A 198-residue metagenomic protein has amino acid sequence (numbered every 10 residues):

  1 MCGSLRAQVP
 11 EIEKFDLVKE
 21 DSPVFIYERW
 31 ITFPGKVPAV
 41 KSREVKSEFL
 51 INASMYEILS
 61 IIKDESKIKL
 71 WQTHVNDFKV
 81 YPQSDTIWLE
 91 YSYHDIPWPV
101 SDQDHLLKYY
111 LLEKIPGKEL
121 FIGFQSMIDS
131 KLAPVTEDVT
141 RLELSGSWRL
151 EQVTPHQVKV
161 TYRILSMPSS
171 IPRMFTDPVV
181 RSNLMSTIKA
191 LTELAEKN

Functional and structural regions predicted by a protein language model:
G3-A7: Sec/Tat signal peptide C-region and signal peptidase I cleavage site
Q8-N198: Eukaryotic helix-grip
